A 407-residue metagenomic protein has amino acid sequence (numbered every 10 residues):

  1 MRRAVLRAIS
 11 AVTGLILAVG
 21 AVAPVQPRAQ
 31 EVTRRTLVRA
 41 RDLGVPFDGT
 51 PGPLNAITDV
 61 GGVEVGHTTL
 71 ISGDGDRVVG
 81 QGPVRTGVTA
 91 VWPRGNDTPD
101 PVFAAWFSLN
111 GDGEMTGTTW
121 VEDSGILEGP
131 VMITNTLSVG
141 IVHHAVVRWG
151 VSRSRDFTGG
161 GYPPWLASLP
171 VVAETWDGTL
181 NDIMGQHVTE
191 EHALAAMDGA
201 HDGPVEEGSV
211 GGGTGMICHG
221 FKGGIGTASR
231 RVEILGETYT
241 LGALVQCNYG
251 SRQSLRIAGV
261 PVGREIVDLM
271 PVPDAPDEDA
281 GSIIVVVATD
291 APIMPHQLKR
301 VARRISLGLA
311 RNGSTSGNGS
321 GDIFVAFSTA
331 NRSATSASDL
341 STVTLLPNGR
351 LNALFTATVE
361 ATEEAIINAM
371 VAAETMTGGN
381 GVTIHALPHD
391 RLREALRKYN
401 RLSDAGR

Functional and structural regions predicted by a protein language model:
M1-L6: N-terminal secretory signal peptides that target proteins for export/translocation
I9-G20: Bacterial N-terminal signal peptides
A21-A29: Boundary at the C-terminal end of the N-terminal hydrophobic targeting segment
Q30-R407: Alpha/propeptide regions of enzymes that mature by internal proteolysis
